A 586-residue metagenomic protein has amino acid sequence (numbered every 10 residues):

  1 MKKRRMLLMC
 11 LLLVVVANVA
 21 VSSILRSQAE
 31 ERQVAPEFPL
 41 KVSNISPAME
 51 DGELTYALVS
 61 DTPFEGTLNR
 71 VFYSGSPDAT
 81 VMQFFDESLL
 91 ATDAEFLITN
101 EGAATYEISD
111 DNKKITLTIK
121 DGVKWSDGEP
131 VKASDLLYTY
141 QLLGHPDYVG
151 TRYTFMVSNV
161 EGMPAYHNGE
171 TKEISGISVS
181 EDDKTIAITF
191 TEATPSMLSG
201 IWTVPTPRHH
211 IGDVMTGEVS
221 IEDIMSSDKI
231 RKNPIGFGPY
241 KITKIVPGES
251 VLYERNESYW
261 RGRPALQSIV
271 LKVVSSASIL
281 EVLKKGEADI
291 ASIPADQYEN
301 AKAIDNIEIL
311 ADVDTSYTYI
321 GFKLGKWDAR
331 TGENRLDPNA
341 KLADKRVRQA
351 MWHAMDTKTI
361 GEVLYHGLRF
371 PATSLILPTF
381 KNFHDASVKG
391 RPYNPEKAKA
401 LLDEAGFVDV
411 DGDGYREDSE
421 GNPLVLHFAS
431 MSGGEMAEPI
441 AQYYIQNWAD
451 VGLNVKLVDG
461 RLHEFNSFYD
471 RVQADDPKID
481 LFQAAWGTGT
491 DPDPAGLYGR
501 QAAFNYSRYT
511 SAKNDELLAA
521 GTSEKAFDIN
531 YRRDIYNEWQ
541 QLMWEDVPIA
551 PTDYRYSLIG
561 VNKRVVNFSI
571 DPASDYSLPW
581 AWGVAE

Functional and structural regions predicted by a protein language model:
L7-L8, N18, E37-P39, E257 (+4 more regions): Detector for C-terminal structural segments
F38, T55-D110, Q141, I235: N-terminal lobe/hinge region of extracytoplasmic solute-binding protein
T55, K132-T139, T185-T189, P239 (+5 more regions): Alpha-helical secondary-structure segments
Y56, P247, K381, F407-A485 (+1 more regions): Ligand/substrate-recognition segments at binding pockets and active sites
A104-R152, A187, V282, A340-A343: Aromatic- and charge-enriched surface segment that lines or borders ligand/interaction sites
V149-M156, T243-E257, P264, V270-E333 (+2 more regions): Extracellular/periplasmic solute-recognition and catalytic clefts
T154-G217: Surface-exposed binding/hinge segments that line and control ligand-binding clefts or catalytic entry sites
I201-P264, S268, K285, P395-E396 (+1 more regions): Gly/Pro-rich hinge or "lid" segments in bacterial periplasmic/extracellular proteins
